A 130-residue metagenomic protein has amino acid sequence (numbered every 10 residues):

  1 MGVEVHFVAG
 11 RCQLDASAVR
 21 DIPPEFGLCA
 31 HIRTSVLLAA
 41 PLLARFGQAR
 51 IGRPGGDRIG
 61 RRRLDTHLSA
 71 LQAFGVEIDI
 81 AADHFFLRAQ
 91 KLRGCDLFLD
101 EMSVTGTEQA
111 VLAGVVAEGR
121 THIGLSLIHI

Functional and structural regions predicted by a protein language model:
M1-I128: Structural preference for solvent-exposed beta-strand-turn elements and adjacent flexible terminal/loop segments within
